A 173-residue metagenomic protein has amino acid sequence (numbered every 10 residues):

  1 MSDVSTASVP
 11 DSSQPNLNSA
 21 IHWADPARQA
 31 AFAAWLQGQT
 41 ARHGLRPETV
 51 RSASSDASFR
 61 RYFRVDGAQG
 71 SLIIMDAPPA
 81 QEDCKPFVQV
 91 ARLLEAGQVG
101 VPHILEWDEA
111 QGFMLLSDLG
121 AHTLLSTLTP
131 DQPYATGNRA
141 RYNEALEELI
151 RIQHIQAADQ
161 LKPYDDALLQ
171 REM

Functional and structural regions predicted by a protein language model:
S2-L45: Juxta-kinase regulatory segment immediately upstream of eukaryotic protein kinase catalytic domains
P15, A24-A27, R51-S55, L105: Alpha-helical protein-protein interaction elements
L17, I21, P47, Y134-G137 (+1 more regions): Residue-level detector of alpha-helix boundaries and kinks
A20-W23, V50, P78: A short N-terminal beta->alpha junction/helix N-cap motif
L45-F63: ATP-binding glycine-rich phosphate-binding loop
A53, F63-E172: ATP-binding pocket architecture of kinase catalytic cores
